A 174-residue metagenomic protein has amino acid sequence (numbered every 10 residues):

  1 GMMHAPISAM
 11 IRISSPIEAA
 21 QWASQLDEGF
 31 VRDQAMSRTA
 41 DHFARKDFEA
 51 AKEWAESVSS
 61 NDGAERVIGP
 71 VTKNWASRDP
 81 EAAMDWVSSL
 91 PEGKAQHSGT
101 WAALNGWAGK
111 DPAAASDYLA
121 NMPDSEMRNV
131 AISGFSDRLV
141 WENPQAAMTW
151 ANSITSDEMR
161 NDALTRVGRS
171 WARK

Functional and structural regions predicted by a protein language model:
G1-K174: Non-catalytic tandem-repeat scaffold regions and their flanking low-complexity/translocation tails
